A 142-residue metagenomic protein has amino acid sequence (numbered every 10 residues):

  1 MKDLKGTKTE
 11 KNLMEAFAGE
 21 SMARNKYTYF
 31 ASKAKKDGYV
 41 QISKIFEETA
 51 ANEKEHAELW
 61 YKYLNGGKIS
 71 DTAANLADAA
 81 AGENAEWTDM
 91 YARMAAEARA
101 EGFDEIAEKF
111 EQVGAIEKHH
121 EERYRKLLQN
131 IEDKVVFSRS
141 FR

Functional and structural regions predicted by a protein language model:
M1-R142: Non-heme di-metal
